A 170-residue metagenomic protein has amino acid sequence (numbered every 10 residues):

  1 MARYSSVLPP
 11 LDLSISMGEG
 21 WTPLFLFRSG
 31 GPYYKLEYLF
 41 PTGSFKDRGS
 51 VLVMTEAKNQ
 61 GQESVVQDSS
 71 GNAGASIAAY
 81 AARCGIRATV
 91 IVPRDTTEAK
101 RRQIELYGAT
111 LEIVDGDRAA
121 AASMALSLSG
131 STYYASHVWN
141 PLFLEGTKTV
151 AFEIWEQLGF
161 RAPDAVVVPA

Functional and structural regions predicted by a protein language model:
M1-A170: PLP-dependent amino-acid enzyme catalytic core
